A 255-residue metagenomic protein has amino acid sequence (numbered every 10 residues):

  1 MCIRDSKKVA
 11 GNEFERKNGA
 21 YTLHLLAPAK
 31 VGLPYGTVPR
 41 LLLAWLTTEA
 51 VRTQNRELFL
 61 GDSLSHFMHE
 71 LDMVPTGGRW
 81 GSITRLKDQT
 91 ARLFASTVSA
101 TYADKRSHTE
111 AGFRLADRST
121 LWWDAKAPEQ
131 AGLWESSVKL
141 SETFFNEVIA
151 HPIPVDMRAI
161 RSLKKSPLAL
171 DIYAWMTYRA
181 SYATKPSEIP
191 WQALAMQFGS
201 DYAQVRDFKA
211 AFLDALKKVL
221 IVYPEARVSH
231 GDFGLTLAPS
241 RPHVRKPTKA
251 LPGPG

Functional and structural regions predicted by a protein language model:
R4-G255: Charged, alpha-helix-forming regions
